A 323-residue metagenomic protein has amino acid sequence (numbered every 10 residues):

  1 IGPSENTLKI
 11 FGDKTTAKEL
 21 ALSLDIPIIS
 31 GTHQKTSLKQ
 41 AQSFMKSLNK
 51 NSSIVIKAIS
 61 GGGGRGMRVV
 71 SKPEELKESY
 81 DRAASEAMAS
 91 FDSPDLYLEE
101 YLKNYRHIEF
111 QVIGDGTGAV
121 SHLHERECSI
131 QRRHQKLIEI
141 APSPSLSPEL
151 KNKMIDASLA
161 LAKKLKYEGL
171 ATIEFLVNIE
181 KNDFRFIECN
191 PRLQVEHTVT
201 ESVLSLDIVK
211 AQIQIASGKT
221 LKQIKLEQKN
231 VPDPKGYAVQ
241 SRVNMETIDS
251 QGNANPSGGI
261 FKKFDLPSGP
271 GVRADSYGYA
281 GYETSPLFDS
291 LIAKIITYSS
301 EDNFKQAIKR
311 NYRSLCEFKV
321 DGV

Functional and structural regions predicted by a protein language model:
I1-D13, P27-H33: A short, GP-enriched loop/loop-strand-helix hinge that lies immediately N-terminal to, or at the N-terminal rim
S4-T7, H33-Q34, I59, K72-P73 (+1 more regions): Short, ordered loop/turn segments at secondary-structure junctions
N6-F11, K18, G62, S129-Q131: Short gly/pro/ser/thr-enriched loop/turn and capping motifs at secondary-structure boundaries
L8-K14, Q40, R132-R133, V199: Short, charged, surface-exposed secondary-structure boundary motifs
T16-Q34, P144-L146: Conserved thiamine diphosphate
L24, S53, G63, V70-V323: ATP-dependent carboxylate activation and anion-phosphoryl transfer catalytic cores that bind Mg-ATP to form
H33-Q40, K103-Y105: Short acidic loop-to-helix transition motifs that present clustered carboxylates
M45-I56: Acidic/histidine-enriched active-site and ligand-binding environments that engage anionic O-linkages
